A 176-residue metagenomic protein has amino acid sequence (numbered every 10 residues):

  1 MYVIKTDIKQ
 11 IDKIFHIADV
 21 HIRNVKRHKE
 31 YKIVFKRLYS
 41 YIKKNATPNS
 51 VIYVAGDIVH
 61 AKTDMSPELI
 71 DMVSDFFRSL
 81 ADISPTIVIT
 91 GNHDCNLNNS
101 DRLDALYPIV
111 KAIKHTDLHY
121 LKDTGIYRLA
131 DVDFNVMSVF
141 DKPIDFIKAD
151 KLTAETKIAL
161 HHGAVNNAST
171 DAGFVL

Functional and structural regions predicted by a protein language model:
M1-F76, D82, A149: N-terminal active-site segment of His-dependent metallophosphoesterases
V51, D64-L176: His/Asp/Glu-rich metal-coordinating catalytic cores of metallo-dependent phosphodiesterases/hydrolases acting on
